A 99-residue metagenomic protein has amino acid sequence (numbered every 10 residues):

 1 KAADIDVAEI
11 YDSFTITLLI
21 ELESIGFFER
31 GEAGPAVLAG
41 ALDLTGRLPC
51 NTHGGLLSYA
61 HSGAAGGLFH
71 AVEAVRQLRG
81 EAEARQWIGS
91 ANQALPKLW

Functional and structural regions predicted by a protein language model:
K1-W99: Claisen-condensing/thiolase-fold acyl-transfer catalytic domains that form or cleave C-C bonds in fatty acid
